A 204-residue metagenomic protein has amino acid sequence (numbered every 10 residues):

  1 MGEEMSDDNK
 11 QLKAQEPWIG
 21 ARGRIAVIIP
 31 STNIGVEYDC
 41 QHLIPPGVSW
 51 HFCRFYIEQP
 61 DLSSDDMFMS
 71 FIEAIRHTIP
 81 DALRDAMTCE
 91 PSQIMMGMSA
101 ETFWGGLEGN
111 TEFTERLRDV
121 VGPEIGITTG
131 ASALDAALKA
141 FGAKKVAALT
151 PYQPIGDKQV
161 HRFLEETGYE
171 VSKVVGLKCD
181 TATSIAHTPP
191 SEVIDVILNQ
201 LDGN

Functional and structural regions predicted by a protein language model:
S6-P80, P154-E192: N-terminal glycine-rich anion-binding loop in soluble enzyme alpha/beta folds
E16-A21, L43, R118-V121, L138-F141 (+1 more regions): Solvent-exposed alpha-helices and their adjacent loops that cap or buttress functional pockets in soluble metabolic
G23, V48, A74, G126-A131 (+2 more regions): Hydrophobic structural segments
I29-G35, M98-N110, L134, P151-G156: Gly/Ser/Thr-rich loops at beta-strand to alpha-helix junctions that form or flank small-molecule/cofactor-binding
A74-T88, V193-N204: Short, well-structured alpha-helical segments in soluble
L83-G126: Glycine/small-residue-rich loop that forms an oxyanion/phosphate-binding "nest" at active or ligand-binding sites
S92-M95, K144, N204: Conserved acidic residues
F113-D180: Conserved beta-alpha
